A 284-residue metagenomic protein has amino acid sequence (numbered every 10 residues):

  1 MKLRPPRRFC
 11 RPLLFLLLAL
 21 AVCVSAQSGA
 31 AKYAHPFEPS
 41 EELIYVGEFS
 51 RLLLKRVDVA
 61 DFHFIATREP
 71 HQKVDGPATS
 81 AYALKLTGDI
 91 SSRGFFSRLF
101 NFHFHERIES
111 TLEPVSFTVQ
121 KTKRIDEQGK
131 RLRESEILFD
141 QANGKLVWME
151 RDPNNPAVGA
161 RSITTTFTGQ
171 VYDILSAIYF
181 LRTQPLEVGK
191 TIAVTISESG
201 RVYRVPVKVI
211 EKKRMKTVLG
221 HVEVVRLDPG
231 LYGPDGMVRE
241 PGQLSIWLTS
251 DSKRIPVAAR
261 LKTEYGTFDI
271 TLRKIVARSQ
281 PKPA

Functional and structural regions predicted by a protein language model:
M1-R8: N-terminal secretory signal peptides that target proteins for export/translocation
R8-L14, I246: Intrinsically disordered, low-complexity, compositionally biased regions/tails
P12-C23: Bacterial N-terminal signal peptides
C23-S25, Y172: N-terminal non-cleavable signal-anchor helices
Q27-F139, T183-A284: Acidic, serine/threonine-rich low-complexity disordered tracts
D140-E198: Active-site/ligand-binding surface loops and adjacent short beta/alpha elements that line catalytic pockets across
